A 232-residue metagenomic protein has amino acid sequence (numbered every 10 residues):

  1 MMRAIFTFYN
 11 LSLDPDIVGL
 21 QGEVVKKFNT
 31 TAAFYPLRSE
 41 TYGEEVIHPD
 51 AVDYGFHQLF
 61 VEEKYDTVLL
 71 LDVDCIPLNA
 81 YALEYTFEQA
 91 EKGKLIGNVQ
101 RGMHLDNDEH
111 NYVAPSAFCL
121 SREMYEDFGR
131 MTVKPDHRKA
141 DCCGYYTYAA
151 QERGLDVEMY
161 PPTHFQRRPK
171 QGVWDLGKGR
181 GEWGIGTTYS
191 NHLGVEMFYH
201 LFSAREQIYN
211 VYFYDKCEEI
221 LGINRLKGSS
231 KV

Functional and structural regions predicted by a protein language model:
M1-L20: N-proximal low-complexity "stem/linker" segments adjacent to membrane-targeting elements
Y9-L11, L37-T41, P77: Preference for well-ordered, secondary-structure-rich cores of eukaryotic proteins
P15-G22, A140, G144: Short, surface-exposed alpha-helical segments at coil->helix boundaries
L20-A32: Short, acidic, metal-binding catalytic loop of nucleotide-sugar glycosyltransferases
A33-Y65: Active-site-proximal specificity loops/subdomain of glycosyltransferases
Y65-I76: Short beta-strand-to-loop acidic/aromatic patch adjacent to the donor-nucleotide binding site
I76-E152: Conserved catalytic core of nucleotide-sugar-dependent glycosyltransferases
A140-V232: C-terminal catalytic/acceptor-binding lobe
